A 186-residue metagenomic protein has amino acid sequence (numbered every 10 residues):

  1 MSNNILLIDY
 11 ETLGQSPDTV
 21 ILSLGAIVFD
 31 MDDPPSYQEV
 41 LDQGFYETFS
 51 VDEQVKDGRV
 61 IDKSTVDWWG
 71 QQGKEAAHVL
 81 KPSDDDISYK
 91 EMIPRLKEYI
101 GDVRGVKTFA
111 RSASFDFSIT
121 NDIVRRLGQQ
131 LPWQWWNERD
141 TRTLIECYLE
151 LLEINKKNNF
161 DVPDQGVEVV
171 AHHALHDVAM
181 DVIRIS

Functional and structural regions predicted by a protein language model:
S2-L6, E11-A110: Conserved non-catalytic scaffold segment of RNase H-like nuclease domains
D9-E11, D116, D140, D177: Acidic active-site catalytic centers that drive phospho-/nucleotidyl reactions and related ester hydrolyses
I61-T65, C147-N158: Short, surface-exposed amphipathic charged segments that create phosphate/polyanion-binding patches used for binding
K97-I100, S114-W136: Substrate-recognition/cap helix-loop segment adjacent to the acidic, metal-dependent catalytic center of Asp-based
K107-S114, S118-I119, K157-S186: Acidic, Mg2+-coordinating catalytic module of metal-dependent nucleases/exonucleases that use a two-metal-ion mechanism
D122-L127, C147-L151, R184: Active-site catalytic microenvironments for nucleophilic, acid-base chemistry
P132-I154: Short, flexible loop segments at boundaries between secondary-structure elements
